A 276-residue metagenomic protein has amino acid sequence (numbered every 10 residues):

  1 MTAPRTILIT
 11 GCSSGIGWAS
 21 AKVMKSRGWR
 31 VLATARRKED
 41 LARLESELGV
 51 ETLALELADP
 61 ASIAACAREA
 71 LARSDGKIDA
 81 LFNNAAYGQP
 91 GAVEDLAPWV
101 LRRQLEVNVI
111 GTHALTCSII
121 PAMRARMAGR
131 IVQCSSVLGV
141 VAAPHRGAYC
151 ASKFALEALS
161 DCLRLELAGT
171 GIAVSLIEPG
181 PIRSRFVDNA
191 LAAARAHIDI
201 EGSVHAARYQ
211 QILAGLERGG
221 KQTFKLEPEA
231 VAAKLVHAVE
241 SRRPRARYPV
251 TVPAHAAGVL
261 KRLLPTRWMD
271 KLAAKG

Functional and structural regions predicted by a protein language model:
S13-S14: Conserved glycine-rich cofactor-binding loop
L55-A65, P98-W99: The beta1-alpha1 cofactor-binding region of Rossmann-like NAD(H)/NADP(H)-dependent oxidoreductases
A92-V93, V100-R102: Substrate-binding pocket helix/loop in short-chain dehydrogenase/reductase
T116, S152-A155: Active-site helix of classical SDR
T116-C117, D161: A short, exposed helix-loop element centered on a Lys and neighboring polar residues
S136: Residue(s) in the substrate-gating loop at a strand-loop-helix junction that position the organic substrate next
G169-G220: C-terminal beta-strand-loop-alpha-helix "lid" module of Rossmann-like NAD(P)-dependent dehydrogenases
